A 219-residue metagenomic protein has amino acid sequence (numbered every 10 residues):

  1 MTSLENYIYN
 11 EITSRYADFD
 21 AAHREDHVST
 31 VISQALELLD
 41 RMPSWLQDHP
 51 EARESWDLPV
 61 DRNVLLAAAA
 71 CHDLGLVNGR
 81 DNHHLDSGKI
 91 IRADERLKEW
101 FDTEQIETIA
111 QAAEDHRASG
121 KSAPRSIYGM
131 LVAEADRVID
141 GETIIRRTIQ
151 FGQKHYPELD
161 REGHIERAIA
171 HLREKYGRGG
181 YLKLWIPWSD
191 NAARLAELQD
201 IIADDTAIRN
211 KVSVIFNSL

Functional and structural regions predicted by a protein language model:
M1-S14, L36, D40-P43: Short alpha-helical hairpin
T2-N6, A22-S29, P59, T103 (+1 more regions): Alpha-helix N-cap/helix-start motif at coil-to-helix transitions, marked by capping-box chemistry
N10-E11, R15, E114, G141: Intrinsically disordered, low-complexity activation-like regions
A17-E25, S29-P59, C71, A118-L219: Divalent metal-dependent phosphate-bond-processing catalytic cores, especially two-metal-ion Mg2+/Mn2+ enzymes that act
V31-L38, N82-L97: An active-site-proximal "capping" alpha-helix that borders the catalytic cofactor pocket
S44-D48, D57-V64, E99-A113, Y128: Acidic/histidine metal-binding catalytic segments
L58-G79, H83, S87, T108-R117: His-Asp-centered metal-binding catalytic motifs of divalent-metal-dependent phosphohydrolases/nucleases
N78, L97-F101, S119-A123: Short helix-to-loop capping/linker segments positioned immediately adjacent to catalytic or ligand/cofactor-binding
